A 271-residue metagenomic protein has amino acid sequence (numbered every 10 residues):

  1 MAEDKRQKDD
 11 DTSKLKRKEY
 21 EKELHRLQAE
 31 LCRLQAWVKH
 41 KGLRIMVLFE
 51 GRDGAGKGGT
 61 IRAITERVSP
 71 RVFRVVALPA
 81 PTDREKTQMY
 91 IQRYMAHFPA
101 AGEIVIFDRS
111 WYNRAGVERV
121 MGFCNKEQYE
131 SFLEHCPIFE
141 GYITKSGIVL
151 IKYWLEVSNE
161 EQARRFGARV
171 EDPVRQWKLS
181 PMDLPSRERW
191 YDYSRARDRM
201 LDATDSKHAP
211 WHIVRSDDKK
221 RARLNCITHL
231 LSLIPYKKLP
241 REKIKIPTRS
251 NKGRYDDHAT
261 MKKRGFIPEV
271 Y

Functional and structural regions predicted by a protein language model:
M1-Y271: Glycine-rich phosphate-binding loop of ATP-dependent small-molecule kinases
